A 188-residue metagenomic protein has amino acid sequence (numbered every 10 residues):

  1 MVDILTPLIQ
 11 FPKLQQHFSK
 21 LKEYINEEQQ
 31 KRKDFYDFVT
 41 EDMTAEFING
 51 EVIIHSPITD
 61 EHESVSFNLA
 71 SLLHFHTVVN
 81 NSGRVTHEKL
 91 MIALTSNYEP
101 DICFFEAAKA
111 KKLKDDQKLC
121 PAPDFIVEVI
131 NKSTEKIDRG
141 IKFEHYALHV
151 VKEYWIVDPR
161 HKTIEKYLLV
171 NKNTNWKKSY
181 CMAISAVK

Functional and structural regions predicted by a protein language model:
M1-K188: Gly/Pro/Ser/Thr-rich low-complexity, intrinsically disordered segments predominantly at protein N-termini
